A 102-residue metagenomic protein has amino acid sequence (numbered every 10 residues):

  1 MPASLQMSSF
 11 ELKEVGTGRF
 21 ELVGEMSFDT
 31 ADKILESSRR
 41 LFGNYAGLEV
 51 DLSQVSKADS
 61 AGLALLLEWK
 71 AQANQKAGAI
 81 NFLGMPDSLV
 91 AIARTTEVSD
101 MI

Functional and structural regions predicted by a protein language model:
A3-E36, I102: STAS-typified acidic loop motif
E25-I102: Amphipathic alpha-helical interaction surfaces in cytosolic regulatory modules
